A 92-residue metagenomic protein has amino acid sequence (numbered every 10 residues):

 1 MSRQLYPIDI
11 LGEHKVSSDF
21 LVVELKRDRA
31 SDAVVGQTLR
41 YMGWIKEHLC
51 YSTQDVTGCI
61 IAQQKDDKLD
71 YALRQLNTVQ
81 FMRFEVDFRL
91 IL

Functional and structural regions predicted by a protein language model:
M1-L92: Charged, terminal alpha-helix-loop-beta segments that serve as non-catalytic nucleic-acid engagement and/or assembly
